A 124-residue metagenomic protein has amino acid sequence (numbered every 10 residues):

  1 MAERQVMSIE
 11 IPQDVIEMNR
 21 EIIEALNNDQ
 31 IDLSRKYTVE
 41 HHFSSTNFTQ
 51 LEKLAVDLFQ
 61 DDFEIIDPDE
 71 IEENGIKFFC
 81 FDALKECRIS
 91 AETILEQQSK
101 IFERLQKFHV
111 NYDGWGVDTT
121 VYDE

Functional and structural regions predicted by a protein language model:
A2-E124: Long, contiguous binding/interaction regions
